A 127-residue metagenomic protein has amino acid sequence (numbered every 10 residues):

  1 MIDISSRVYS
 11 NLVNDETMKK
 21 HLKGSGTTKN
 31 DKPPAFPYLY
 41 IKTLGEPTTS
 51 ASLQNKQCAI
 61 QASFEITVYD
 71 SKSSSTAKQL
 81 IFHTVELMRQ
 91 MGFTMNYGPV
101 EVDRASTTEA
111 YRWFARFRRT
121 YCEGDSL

Functional and structural regions predicted by a protein language model:
M1-S52, T107: Small/polar-rich, solvent-exposed N-terminal microdomains that initiate assembly or binding
S5-E16, I81-F93: Amphipathic alpha-helical segments
S50-Q54, D125-L127: Short, charged, solvent-exposed linker or helix-capping segments at domain edges/interfaces that act as flexible hinges
L53-Q57, S75, T108: Residues at secondary-structure transition points
Q54-A59, I81-H83: Short intrinsically disordered coil segments
C58-S71, Y111-C122: Oligomerization/assembly interface segments of phage tail-like spikes and tubes
E65-E86: Mid-chain, well-packed structural core segment of small domains
F82-L127: Acidic-leaning, charged glycine-interspersed low-complexity segments
